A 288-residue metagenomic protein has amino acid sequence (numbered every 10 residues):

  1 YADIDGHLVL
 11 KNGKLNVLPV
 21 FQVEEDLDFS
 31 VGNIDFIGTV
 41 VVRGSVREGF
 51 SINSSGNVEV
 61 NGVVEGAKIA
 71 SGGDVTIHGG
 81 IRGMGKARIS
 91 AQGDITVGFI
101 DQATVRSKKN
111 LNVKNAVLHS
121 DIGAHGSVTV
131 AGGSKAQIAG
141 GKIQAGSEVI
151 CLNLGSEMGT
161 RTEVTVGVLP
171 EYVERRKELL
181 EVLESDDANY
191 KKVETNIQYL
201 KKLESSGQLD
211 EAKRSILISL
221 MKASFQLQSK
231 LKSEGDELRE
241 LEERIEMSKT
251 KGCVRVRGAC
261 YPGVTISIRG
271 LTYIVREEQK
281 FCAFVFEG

Functional and structural regions predicted by a protein language model:
Y1-K108, V113, Q137, K142 (+2 more regions): Charge-rich, low-hydrophobicity low-complexity segments
G123-G126: Conserved short secondary-structure elements within globular domains
T129-V130: Beta-strand-rich extracellular passenger or scaffold domains
G133-S134: Short Cys/His-rich zinc-binding micro-motifs
